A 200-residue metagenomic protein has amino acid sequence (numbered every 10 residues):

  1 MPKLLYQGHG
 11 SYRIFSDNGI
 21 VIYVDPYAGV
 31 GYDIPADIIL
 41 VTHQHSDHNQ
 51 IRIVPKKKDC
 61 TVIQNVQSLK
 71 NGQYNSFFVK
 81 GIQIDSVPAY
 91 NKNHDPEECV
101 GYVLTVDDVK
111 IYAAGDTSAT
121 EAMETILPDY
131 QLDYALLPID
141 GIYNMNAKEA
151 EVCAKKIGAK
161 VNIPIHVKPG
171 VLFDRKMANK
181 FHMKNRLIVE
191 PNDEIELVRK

Functional and structural regions predicted by a protein language model:
M1-I34, I38, N65-Y130, M145 (+1 more regions): Core dinuclear metal-dependent hydrolase active-site scaffold
I20, K56-I63, G158-V161, M183-K184: A short helix->loop->beta-strand "cap" motif at the edges of active sites that frequently abuts
Y32-I34, R52-D59, P128-Y130, A154-K160: Short, conserved loop/helix-junction motifs that constitute active-site signature segments in enzyme catalytic cores
D37-D47: Metallo-beta-lactamase
L40, I111-A113, L136, I163: Structural motif
L40-V41, D59-S68, V161-H166: Short internal beta-strands
S46-Q50, S68-K70, G170-R175: Short, charged/polar "capping" segments at the starts of alpha-helices and the immediately preceding loops
T120-V198: Cap/insert and terminal regions of metallo-dependent hydrolase folds
